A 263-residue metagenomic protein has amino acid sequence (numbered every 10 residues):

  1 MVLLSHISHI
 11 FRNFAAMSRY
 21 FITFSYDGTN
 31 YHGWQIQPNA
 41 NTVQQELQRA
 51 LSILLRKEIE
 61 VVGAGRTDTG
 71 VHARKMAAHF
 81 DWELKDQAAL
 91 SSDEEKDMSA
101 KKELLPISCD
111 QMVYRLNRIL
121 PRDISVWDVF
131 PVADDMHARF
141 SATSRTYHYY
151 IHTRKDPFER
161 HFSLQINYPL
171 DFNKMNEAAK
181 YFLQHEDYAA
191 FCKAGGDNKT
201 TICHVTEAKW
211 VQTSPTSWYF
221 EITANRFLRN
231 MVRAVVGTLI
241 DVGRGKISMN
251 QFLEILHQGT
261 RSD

Functional and structural regions predicted by a protein language model:
L3-H6, N13: Short, positively charged and aromatic/hydrophobic N-terminal segments
N13-D263: Structured-RNA-binding interfaces characteristic of tRNA pseudouridine synthases
